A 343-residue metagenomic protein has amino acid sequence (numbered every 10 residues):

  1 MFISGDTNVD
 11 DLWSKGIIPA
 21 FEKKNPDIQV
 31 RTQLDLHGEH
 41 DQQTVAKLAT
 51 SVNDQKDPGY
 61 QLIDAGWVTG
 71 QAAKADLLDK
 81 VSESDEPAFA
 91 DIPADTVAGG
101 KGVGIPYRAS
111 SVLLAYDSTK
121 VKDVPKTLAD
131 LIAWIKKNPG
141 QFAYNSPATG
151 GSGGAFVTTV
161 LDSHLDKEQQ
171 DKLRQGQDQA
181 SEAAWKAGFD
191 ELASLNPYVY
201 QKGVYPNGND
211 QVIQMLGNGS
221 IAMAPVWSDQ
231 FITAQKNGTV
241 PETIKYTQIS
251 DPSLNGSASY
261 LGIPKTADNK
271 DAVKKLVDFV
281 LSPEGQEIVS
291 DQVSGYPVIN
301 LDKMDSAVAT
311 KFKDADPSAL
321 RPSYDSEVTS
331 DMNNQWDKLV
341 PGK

Functional and structural regions predicted by a protein language model:
M1-G66: Early extracytoplasmic/lumenal segment of secretory-pathway proteins
S4-S14, E39-D41, G59, G66-Q211: Extracytoplasmic ligand-binding site segments that recognize negatively charged/polar headgroups
I17, T127, A187, E191 (+3 more regions): Short amphipathic alpha-helical coupling segments at ligand-binding clamshell hinges and other catalytic/signaling
K56, Y60-D64, Y205, A222-W227: Paired acidic/hydrophobic, glycine-rich loop segments that form the ligand-binding mouth/hinge of periplasmic-binding
T69-Q71, P225-E242: A ligand-binding cleft/hinge motif common to bilobed small-molecule-binding domains
S110-V112, L192-L195, P241-G262: Periplasmic-binding protein-like
L254-N255, S259-R321: Mature extracytoplasmic/periplasmic domains
S318-K343: Conserved C-terminal helix/tail region of periplasmic/extracytoplasmic solute-binding proteins
